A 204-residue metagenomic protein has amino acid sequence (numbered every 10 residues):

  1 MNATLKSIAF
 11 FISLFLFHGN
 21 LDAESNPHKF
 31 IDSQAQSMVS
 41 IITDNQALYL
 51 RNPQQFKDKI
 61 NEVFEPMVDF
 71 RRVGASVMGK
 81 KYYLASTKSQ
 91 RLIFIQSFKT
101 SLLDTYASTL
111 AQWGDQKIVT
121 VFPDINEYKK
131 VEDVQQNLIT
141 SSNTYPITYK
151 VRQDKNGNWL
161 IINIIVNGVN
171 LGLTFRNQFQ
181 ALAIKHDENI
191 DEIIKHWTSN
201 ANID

Functional and structural regions predicted by a protein language model:
M1-I8: Bacterial N-terminal signal peptides that target proteins for export
F10-L14: Hydrophobic helical h-region of N-terminal Sec-dependent signal peptides in bacterial secretory/periplasmic proteins
H18-N20: N-terminal signal peptide c-region/cleavage motif recognized by signal peptidases
D22-N26, D204: Short, low-structural-confidence N-terminal segments
S25-T109: Early exported N-terminus immediately downstream of N-terminal targeting peptides
D104-T148, N200-D204: Surface-exposed, charged secondary-structure patches
P146-L173: Short beta-strand edge/turn micro-motifs at domain boundaries
N163-D204: Low-complexity, intrinsically disordered terminal/linker segments enriched in charged and Gly/Pro repeats
